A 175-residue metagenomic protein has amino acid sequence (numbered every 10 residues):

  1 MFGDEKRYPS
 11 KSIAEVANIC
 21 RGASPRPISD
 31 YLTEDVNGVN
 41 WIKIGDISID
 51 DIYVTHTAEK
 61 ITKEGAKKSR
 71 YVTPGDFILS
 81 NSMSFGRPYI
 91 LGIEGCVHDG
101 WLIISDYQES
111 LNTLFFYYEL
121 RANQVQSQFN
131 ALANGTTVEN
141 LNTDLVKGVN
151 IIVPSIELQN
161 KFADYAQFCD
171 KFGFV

Functional and structural regions predicted by a protein language model:
M1-G3, R26-Y31, P88-L91: Intrinsically disordered, low-complexity boundary segments flanking structured domains
M1-P25, G148-V175: Non-catalytic DNA-recognition/assembly elements of restriction-modification systems
I13-N18, S48-V54, I90-E94, L102-E157: Basic, amphipathic alpha-helical recognition segments used for DNA target recognition
A14-Y31, G45-P74: Sequence-specific dsDNA recognition surfaces
A23, F85-G86, S127: Glycine-centered loop/turn positions within well-structured domains that cap or flank conserved ligand/cofactor-binding
V39: Alpha/beta-hydrolase fold active-site loops
K43-I44, H56-R121: A short beta-sheet element
